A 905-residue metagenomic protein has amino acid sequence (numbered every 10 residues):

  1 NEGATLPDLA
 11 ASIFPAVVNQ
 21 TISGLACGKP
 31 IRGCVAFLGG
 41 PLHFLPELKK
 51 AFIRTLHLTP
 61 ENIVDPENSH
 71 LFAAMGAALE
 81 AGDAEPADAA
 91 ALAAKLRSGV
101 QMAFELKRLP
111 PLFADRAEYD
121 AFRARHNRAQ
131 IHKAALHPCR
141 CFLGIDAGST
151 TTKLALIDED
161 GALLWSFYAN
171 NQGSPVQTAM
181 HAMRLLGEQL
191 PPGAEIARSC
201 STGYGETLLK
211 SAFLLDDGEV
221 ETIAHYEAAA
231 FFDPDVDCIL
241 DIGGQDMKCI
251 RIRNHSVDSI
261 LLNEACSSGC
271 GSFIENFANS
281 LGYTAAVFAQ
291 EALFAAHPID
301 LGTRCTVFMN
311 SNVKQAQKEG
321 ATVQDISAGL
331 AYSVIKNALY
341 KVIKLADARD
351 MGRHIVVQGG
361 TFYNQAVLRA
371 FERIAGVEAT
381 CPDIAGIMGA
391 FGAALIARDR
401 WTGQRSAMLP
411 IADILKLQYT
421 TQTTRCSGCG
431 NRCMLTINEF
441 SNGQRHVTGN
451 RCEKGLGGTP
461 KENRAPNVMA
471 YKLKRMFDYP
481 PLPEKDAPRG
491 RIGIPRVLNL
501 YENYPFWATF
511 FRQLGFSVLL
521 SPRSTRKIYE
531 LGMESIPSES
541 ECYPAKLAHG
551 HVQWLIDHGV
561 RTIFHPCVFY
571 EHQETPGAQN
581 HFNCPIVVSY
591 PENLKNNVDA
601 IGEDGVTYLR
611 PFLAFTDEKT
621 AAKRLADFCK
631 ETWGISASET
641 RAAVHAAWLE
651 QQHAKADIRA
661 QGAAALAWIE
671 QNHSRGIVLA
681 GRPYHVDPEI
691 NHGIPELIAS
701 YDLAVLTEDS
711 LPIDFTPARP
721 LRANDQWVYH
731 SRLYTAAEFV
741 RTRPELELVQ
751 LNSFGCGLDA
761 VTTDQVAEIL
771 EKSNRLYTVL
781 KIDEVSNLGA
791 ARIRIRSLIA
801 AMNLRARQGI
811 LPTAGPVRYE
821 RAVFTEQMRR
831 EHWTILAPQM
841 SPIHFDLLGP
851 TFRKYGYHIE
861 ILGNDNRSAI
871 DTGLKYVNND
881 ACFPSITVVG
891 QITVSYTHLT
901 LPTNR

Functional and structural regions predicted by a protein language model:
N1, L79-D83, S166-T178, N254-H297 (+6 more regions): Glycine-rich phosphate-binding loop plus the immediately following alpha-helix
L9-I31, F122-I131, G329-G352: Phosphate/ATP-binding catalytic cores across multiple sugar-kinase/actin-like superfamilies, primarily ASKHA
A16, A26-T55, P66-H70, T202-G205 (+4 more regions): Glycine-rich phosphate-binding loops at beta-strand->alpha-helix junctions
I53-M75, D216-T222, E372-F391, F516-K527 (+2 more regions): Conserved phosphate-binding/catalytic loops in two-lobed NTP-binding clefts
D65-Q101, E227, I274-E275, D383-L409 (+1 more regions): Glycine-rich phosphate-binding/hydrolytic loop that grips phosphoryl groups
E80-R140, K248, D399-N463, I810 (+1 more regions): Acidic, glycine/GT-rich loop-and beta-edge segments that sit at the periphery of enzyme/chaperone cores
K474, D478-L482, F612-D714, R807 (+1 more regions): A charged, amphipathic alpha-helical module
T897-T903: Conserved small/polar residues in nucleotide/adenosyl-binding loops
